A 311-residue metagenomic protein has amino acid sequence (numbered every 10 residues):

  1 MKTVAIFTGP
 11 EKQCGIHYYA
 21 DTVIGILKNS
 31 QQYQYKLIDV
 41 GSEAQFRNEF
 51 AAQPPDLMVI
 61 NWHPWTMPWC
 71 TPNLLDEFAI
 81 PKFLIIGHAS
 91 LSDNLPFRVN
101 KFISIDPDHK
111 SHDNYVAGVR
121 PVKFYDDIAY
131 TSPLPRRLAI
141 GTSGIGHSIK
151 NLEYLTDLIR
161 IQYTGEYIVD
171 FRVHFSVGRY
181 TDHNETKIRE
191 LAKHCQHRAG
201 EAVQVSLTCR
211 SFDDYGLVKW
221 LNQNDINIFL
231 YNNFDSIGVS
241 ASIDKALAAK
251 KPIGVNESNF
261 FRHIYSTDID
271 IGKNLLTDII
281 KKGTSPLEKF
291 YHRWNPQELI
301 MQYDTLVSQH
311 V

Functional and structural regions predicted by a protein language model:
M1-W69, F260, D268: N-terminal pre-catalytic "stem/leader" segment of glycosyltransferase-like enzymes
C14, N274-V311: A charged, aromatic-enriched C-terminal amphipathic alpha-helix characteristic of glycosyltransferases across folds
D39-S111: Extended catalytic core of nucleotide-activated donor transferases of GT-like folds
N100-P133: Donor nucleotide-sugar binding/catalytic pocket of nucleotide-sugar-dependent glycosyltransferases
Y130-K150, L155-I161, D170-S176: Conserved donor-binding/catalytic core segment of Leloir-type glycosyltransferases
E185-Y215: Nucleotide-activated donor-binding/catalytic signature segment of Leloir-type glycosyltransferases, i.e., the conserved
N227, A248-V255: Short hydrophobic beta-strand element within catalytic cores of glycosyltransferases and related nucleotide-activated
F229-D244, E257-S258, R262-H263: Nucleotide-sugar-dependent
